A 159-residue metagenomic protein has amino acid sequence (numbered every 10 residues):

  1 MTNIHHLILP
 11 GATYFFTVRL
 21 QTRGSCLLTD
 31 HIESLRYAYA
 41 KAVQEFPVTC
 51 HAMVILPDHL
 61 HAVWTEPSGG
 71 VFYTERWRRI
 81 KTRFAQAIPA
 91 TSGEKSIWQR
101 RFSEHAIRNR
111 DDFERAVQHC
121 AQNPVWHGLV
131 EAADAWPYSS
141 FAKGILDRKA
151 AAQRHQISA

Functional and structural regions predicted by a protein language model:
M1-A159: Short catalytic/metal-binding and nucleic-acid-binding patches
